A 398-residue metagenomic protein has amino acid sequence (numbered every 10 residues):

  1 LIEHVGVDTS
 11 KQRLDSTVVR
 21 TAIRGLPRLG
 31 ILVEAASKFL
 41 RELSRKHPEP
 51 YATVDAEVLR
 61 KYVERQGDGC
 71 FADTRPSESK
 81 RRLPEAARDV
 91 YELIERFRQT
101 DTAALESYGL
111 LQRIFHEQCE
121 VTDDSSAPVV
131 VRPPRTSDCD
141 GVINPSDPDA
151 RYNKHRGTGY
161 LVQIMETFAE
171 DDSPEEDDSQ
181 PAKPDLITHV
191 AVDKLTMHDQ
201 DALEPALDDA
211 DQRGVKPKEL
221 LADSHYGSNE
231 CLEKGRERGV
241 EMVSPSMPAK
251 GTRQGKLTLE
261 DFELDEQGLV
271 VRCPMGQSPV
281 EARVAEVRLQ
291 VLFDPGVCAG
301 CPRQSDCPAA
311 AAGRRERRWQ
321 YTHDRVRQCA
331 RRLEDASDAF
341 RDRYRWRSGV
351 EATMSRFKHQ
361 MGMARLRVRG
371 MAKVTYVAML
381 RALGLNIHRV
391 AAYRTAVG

Functional and structural regions predicted by a protein language model:
L1-G398: Anion-binding and metal-coordination hotspots
